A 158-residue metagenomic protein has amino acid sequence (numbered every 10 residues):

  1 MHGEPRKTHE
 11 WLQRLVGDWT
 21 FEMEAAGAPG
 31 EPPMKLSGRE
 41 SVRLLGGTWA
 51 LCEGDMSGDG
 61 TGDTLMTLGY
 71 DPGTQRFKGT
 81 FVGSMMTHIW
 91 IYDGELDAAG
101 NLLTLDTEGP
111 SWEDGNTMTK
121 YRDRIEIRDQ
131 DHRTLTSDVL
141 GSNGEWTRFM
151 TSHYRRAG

Functional and structural regions predicted by a protein language model:
M1-G158: Hydrophobic small-molecule pocket/channel-lining residues, especially in calycin-type beta-barrels
